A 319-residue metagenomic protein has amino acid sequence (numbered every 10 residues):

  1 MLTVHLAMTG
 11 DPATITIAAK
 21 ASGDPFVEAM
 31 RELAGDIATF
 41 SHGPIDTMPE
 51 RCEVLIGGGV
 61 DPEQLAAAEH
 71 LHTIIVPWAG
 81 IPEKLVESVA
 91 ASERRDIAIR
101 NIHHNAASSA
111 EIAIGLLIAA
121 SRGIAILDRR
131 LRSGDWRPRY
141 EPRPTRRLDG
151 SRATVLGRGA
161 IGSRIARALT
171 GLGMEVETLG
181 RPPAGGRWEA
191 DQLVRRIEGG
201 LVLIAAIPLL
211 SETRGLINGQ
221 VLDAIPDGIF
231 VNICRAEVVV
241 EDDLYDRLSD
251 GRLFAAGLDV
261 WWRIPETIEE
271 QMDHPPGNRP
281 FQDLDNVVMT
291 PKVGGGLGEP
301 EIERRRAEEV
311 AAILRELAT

Functional and structural regions predicted by a protein language model:
M1-V54: N-terminal glycine-/charge-rich "phosphate-binding" loop or analogous flexible N-terminal tail
F40-R51, E63-L65, G185-G200: Short acidic low-complexity segments
E53-R132: Phosphate/diphosphate ligand-binding glycine-rich loop within oxidoreductases
Q64-H70, E87-R94, Q220-D227, R247-R252 (+1 more regions): Short, conserved loop/helix-junction motifs that constitute active-site signature segments in enzyme catalytic cores
I99-I112, I126-R130, P142, W262-T319: C-terminal helix-to-coil terminal segments
D128-R164: Glycine-rich NAD(P)-binding loop of Rossmann-like domains
E177: Conserved beta-strand positions in the Rossmann-like core of class I SAM-dependent methyltransferases
P182-G277: Rossmann-like adenosine-cofactor binding region
